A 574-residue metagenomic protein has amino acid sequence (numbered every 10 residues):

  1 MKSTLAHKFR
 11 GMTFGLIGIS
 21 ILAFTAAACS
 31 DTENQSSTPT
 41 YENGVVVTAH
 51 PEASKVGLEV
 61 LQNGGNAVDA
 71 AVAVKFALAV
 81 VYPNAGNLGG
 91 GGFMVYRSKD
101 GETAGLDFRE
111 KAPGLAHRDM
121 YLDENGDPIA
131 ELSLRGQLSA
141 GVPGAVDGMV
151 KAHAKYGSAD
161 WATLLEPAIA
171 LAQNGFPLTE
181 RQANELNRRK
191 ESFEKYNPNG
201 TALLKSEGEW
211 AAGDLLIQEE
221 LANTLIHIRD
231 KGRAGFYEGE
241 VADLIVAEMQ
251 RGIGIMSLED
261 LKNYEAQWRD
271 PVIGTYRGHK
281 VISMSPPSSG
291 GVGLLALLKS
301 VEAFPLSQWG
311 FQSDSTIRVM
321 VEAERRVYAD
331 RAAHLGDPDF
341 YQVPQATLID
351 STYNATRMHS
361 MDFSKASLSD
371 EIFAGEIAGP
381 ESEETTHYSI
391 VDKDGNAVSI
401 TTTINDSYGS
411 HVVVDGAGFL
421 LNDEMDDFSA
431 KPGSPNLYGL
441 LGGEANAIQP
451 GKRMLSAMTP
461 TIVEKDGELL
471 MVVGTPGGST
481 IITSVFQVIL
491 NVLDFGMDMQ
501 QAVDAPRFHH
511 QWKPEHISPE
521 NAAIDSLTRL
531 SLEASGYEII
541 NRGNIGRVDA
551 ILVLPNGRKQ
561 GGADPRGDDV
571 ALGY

Functional and structural regions predicted by a protein language model:
K2-I17: Bacterial N-terminal signal peptides that target proteins for export
T25-A28: C-terminal motif of bacterial Sec signal peptides marking the signal peptidase cleavage site
D31-K55, E59, A67-G232, F236-E238 (+6 more regions): Noncatalytic scaffold domains of N-terminal-nucleophile
V80-G105, I255-S257, A397-K465, F495 (+1 more regions): Active-site rim segments in enzyme catalytic domains, especially the processed small/beta chain of N-terminal
G86-N87, G91-S98, T386-I390, P460-I462 (+2 more regions): Short beta-strand scaffold segments in enzyme catalytic cores
A303-T403, G416-A417, E424, P432-G433: Internal maturation/activation junctions in enzymes
K431, K452, V485, D494-G543: Extended C-terminal subregions enriched in glycine
